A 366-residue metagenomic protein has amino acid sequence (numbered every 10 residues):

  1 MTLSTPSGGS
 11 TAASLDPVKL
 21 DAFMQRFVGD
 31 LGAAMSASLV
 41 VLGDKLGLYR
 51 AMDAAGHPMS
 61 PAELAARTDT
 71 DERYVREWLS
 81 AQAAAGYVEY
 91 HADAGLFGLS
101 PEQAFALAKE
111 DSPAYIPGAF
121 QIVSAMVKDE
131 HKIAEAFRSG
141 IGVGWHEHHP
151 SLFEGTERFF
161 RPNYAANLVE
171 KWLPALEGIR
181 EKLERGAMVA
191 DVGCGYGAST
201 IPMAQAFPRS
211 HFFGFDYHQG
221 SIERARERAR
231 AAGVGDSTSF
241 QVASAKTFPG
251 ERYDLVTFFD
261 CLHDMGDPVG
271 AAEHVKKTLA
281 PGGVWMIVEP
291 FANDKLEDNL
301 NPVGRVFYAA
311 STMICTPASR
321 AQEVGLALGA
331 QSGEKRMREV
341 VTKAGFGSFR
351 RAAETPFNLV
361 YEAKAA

Functional and structural regions predicted by a protein language model:
S14, V18, R26-A54, R76-A187: Conserved Class I S-adenosyl-L-methionine-dependent methyltransferase catalytic core
H57-A66: Short acidic, hydrophobic short linear motifs in intrinsically disordered regions
A125-H263, P268-G270: Conserved adenosyl
M188, G283-V284: Short glycine-centered segments of the SAM/dcSAM-binding site in methyltransferase folds
V269-P281: A short glycine-rich, Lys/Arg-flanked "PGG" loop and its adjoining helix->strand segment in the class I
V288-K343: C-terminal alpha-helical "lid/dimerization" subdomain adjacent to the S-adenosyl-L-methionine
A344-A366: Core SAM-dependent methyltransferase catalytic element
